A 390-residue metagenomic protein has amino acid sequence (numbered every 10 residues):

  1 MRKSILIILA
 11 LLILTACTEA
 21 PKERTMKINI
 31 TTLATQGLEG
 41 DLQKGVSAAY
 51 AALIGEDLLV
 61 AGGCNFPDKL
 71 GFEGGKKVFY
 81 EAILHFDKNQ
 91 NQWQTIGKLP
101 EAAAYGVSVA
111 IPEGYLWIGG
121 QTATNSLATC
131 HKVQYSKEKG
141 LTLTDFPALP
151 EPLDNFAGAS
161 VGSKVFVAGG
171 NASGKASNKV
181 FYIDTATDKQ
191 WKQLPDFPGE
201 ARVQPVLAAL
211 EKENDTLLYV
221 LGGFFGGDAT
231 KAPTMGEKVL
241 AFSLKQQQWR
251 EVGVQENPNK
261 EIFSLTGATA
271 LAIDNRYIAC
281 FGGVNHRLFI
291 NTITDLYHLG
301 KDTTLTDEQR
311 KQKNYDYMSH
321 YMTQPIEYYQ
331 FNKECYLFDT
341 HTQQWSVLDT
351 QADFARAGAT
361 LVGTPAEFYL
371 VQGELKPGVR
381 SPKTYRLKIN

Functional and structural regions predicted by a protein language model:
M1-S4: Positively charged n-region of N-terminal signal peptides that target proteins for export
L6-L9: Sec-dependent N-terminal signal peptides
T15-A16: C-terminal motif of bacterial Sec signal peptides marking the signal peptidase cleavage site
P21-N390: Kelch-like beta-propeller repeat domains
